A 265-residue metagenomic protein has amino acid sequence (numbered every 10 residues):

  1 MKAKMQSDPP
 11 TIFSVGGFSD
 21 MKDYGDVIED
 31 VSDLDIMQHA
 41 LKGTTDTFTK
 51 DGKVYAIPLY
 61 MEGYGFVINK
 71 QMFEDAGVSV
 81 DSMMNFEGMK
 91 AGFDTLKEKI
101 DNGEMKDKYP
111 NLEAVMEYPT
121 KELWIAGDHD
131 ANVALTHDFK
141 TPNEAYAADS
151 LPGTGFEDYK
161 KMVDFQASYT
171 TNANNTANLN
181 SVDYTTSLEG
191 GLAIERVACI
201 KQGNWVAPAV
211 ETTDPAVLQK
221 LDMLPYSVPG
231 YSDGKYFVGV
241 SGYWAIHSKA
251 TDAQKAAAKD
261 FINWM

Functional and structural regions predicted by a protein language model:
M1-K42, T47, Q71-G77, M84 (+3 more regions): Extracytoplasmic "Venus flytrap"/periplasmic binding protein-like
S7-T11, D26, K53-V54, N111-A114 (+4 more regions): Loop/turn elements at helix/coil->beta-strand transitions in domains of secreted/extracellular proteins
S14-S19, E62, Q202-V210, V240-G242: Beta->alpha turn/N-cap motifs
V15-Y64, K106-N111, K220-Y226, A245: Hinge/lid segment of periplasmic solute-binding proteins
D30-K42, S82, D107-P110, V115-M116 (+4 more regions): Short, solvent-exposed loop/beta-turn-alpha elements that line the ligand-binding surface or hinge of extracytoplasmic
K53-V54, A76, T213-M265: Extracytoplasmic/periplasmic substrate-recognition and gating elements
Y55-L59, Y64, K90-A148, V197: Extracytoplasmic/periplasmic solute-binding protein
F93-D94, E144-S181: Glycine-centered hinge/linker elements that transmit conformational signals in sensory and ligand-binding systems
